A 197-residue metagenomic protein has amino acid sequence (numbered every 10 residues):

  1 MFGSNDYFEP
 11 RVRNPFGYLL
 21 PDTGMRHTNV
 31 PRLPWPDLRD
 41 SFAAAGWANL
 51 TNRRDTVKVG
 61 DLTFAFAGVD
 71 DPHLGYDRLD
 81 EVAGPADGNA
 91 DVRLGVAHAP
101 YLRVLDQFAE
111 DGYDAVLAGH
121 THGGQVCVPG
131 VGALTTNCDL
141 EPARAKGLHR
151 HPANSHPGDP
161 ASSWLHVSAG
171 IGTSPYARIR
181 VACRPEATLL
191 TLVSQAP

Functional and structural regions predicted by a protein language model:
M1-K58: Core catalytic region of metal-dependent phosphoesterases/phosphodiesterases, especially metallo-beta-lactamase-like
G3, N49, F66, H98 (+2 more regions): Divalent metal-coordination and catalytic microenvironments
S4-Y7, R54-D55, D70-P72, P100-Y101 (+2 more regions): Catalytic metal-binding/acid-base residues of hydrolase active sites
F16-L19, G68, G84-P85, L134-T136: Short, hinge-like loop/turn segments at secondary-structure boundaries
W47-A48, R54-F66, G88-V92, H151-L165 (+1 more regions): Beta-strand-turn-beta hairpins that frame and shape the catalytic cleft of phosphate-ester-processing enzymes
T51, Y76-V82, C138-L140: N-terminal post-signal-peptidase region of extra-cytosolic proteins
F66-A97: Catalytic-adjacent loop/helix segments of enzymes that bind and process anionic phosphate/sulfate esters
P100-T188, A196: Conserved beta-sheet core of the metallophosphoesterase superfamily
